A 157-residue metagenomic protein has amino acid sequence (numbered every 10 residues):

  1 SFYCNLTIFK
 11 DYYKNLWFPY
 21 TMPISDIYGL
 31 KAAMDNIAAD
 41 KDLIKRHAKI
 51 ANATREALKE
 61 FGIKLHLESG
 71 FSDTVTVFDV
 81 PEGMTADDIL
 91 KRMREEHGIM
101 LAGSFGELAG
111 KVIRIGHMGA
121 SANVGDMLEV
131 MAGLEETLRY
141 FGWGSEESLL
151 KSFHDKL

Functional and structural regions predicted by a protein language model:
S1-E56, E60, L157: Active-site C-terminal subdomain of aminotransferase-like
T21-G29, D42-K45, K49, A53 (+5 more regions): Conserved active-site and cofactor/substrate-binding residues in soluble primary-metabolism enzymes
I37, E82, G119-N123: A generic structural motif
G62-H66, I99-S104: A short linear hydrophobic-aromatic micro-motif
K64-E96: Conserved PLP-binding catalytic core of the aspartate aminotransferase-like
R94-L101, E135-L138: A common structural junction motif
E107, K111-L157: PLP-dependent enzyme catalytic core of the Aspartate aminotransferase-like
